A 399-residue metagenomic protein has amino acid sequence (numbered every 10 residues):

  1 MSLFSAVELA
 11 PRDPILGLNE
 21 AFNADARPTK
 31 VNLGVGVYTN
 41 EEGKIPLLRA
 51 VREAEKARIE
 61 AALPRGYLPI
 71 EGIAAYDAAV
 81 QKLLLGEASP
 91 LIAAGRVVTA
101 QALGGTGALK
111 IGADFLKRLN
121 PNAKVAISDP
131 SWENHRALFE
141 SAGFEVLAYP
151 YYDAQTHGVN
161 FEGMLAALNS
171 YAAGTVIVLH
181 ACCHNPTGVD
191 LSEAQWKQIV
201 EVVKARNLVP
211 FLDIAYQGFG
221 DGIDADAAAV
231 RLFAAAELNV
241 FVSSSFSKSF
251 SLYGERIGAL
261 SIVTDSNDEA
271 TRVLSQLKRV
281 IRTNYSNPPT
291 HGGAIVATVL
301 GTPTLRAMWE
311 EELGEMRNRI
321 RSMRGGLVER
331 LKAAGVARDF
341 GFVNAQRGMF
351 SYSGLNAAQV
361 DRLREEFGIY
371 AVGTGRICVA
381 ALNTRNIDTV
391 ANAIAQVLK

Functional and structural regions predicted by a protein language model:
S2-G72, A79-K82, G86, T283 (+2 more regions): N-terminal "arm"/small-domain region of PLP-dependent enzymes with the aminotransferase-like
L33, V146, P210, V240 (+1 more regions): Hydrophobic beta-strand scaffold residues
A57, A62-K204, G218-F219, A227-V230 (+2 more regions): Conserved core of the PLP fold type I
A94-R96, V343-G348, V372-I377: Short Gly/Ser/Thr- and Asp/Glu-enriched loop/turn motifs at secondary-structure junctions
I214-A215: Conserved Walker B
A229-R272, Q276: Active-site PLP attachment segment
L274-G293, V299-V328: Structural signature of PLP-dependent enzymes
E310-E366: Conserved PLP-binding catalytic core of the aspartate aminotransferase-like
